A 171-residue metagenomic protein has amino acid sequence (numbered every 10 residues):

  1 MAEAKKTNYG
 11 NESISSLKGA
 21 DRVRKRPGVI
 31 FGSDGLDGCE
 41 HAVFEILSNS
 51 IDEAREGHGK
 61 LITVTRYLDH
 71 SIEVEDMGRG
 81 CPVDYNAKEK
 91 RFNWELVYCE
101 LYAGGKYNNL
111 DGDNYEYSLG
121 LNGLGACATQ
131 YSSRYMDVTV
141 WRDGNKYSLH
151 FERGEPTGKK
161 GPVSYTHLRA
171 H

Functional and structural regions predicted by a protein language model:
M1-L47, L96, K106, L110-D111: Bergerat-fold GHKL ATPase/HATPase_c domain
A2-S13, D69-N93, G104-R169: GHKL-type ATPase core
V23, N49, V97, T129 (+1 more regions): Conserved RecA-like P-loop NTPase ATPase core
V29-G32, E53, G80-C81: Short strand->helix junction
G35-C39, R66, L121: Secondary-structure capping and boundary motifs in well-ordered enzyme cores
D37-H58, G125-Q130: Conserved ATP-binding N-box helix of the HATPase_c
K60-T65: A conserved short beta-strand within the histidine kinase catalytic ATPase domain
E100: Conserved AAA+ ATPase "sensor/coupling" helix adjacent to the nucleotide-binding pocket
